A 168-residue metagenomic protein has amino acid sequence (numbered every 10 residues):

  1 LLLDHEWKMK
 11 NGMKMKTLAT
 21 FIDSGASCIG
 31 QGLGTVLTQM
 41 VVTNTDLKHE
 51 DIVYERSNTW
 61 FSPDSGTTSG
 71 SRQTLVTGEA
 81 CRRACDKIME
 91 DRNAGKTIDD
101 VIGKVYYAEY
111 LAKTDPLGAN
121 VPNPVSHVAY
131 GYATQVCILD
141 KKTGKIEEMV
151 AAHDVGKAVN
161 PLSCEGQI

Functional and structural regions predicted by a protein language model:
L1-N44, S57-I168: Cofactor-centric catalytic regions
K48-V53: Short acidic capping loops at alpha-helix termini that bridge into adjacent secondary structure
